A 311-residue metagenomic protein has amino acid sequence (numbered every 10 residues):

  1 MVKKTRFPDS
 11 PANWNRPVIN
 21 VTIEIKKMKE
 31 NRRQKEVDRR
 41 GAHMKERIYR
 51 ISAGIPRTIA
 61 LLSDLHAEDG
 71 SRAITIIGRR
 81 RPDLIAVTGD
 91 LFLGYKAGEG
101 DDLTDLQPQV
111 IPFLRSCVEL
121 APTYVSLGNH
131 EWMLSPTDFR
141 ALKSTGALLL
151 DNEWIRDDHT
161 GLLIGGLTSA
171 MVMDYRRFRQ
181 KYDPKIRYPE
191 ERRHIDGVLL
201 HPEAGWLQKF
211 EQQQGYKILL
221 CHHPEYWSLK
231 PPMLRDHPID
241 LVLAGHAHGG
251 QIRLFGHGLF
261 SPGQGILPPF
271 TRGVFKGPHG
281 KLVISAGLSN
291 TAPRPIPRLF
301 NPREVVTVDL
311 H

Functional and structural regions predicted by a protein language model:
R6-M28, R32, D240, S289-H311: A short C-terminal boundary segment appended to hydrolase-like catalytic domains
W14-I111: N-terminal active-site segment of His-dependent metallophosphoesterases
S52-A60, W154-G166, Q214-Y216, K276-L282: Beta-strand-turn-beta hairpins that frame and shape the catalytic cleft of phosphate-ester-processing enzymes
L61-G70, L91-L106, M133, M173-E190 (+2 more regions): Acidic/histidine-rich helix-loop elements that form or flank divalent-metal/phosphate-binding sites at the catalytic
L61-S63, I85-D90, T123-N129, L150-N152 (+3 more regions): Active-site neighborhood of phospho(di)ester-bond hydrolases with catalytic His/Asp-centered motifs
S71-H159: Core catalytic region of metal-dependent phosphoesterases/phosphodiesterases, especially metallo-beta-lactamase-like
T145, D158-L220, W227-L229, P295-R303: Binuclear metal-dependent hydrolase catalytic cores centered on His/Asp/Glu-rich metal-binding motifs
P224-D309: Conserved beta-sheet core of the metallophosphoesterase superfamily
